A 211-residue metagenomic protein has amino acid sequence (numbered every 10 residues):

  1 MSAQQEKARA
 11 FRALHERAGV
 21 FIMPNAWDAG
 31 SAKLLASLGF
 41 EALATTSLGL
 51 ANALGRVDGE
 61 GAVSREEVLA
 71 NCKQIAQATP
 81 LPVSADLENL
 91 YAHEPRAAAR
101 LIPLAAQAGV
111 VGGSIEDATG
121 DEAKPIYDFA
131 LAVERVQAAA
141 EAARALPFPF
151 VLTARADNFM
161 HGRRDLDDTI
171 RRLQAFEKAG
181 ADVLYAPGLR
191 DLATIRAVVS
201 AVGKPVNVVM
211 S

Functional and structural regions predicted by a protein language model:
S2-S211: Alpha/beta enzyme core
